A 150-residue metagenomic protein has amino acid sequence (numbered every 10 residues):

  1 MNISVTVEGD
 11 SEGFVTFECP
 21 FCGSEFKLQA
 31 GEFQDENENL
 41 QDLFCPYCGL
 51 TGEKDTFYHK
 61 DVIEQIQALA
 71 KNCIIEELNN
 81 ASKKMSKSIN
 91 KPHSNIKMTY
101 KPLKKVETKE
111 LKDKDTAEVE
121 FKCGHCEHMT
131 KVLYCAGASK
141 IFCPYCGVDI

Functional and structural regions predicted by a protein language model:
M1-E8, C22-Q34, T99-E110, K122-T130: Short Cys/His-rich Zn2+-coordinating modules
M1-V7, Q67-L103: N-terminal alpha-helical interaction blocks
F14-T16, D42-C45, A117-E120, M129 (+1 more regions): Residues immediately within or flanking Cys/His clusters that coordinate Zn2+ in small zinc-binding modules
C19-C22, C45-C48, F121-C126, C143-C146: Short cysteine-rich clusters marking metal-coordination/redox-active sites
K27-Q29, K54-F57, M129-L133, D149-I150: Short, non-ligating residues that shape and space the ligands of small metal-coordination modules and catalytic
E32-L43, L133-F142: Short linker/helix segments within small regulatory modules
F44-I66, N72-S86, V148-I150: Short metal-binding segments enriched for Cys and/or His
K83, K87, K91, K104-E120 (+2 more regions): Charged, low-complexity interaction segments
